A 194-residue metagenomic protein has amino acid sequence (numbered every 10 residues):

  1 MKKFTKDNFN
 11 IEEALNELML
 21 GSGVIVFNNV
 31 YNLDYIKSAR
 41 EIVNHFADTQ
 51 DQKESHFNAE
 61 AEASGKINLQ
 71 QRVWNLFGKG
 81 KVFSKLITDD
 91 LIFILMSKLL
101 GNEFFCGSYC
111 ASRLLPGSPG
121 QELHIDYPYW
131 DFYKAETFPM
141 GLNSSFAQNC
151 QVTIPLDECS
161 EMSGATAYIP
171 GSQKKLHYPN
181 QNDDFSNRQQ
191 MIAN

Functional and structural regions predicted by a protein language model:
M1, T5-D7, L156-E158, A167: Active-site environment of non-heme Fe oxygenases that use a 2-His-1-carboxylate facial triad
M1-G21, V26-E136, M140-N143: Non-heme Fe(II)-dependent double-stranded beta-helix
V24, C106, A147-T153, S163: Extracellular structured ligand-interaction cores
D90-I94, C150, N194: A structural signal for well-ordered alpha-helical segments within the folded catalytic domains of diverse enzymes
C110, I125-Y127, C150, I154-E158 (+1 more regions): Short, structured patches in soluble enzyme cores that scaffold and shape functional sites
S145-N149, E158-N194: Double-stranded beta-helix
